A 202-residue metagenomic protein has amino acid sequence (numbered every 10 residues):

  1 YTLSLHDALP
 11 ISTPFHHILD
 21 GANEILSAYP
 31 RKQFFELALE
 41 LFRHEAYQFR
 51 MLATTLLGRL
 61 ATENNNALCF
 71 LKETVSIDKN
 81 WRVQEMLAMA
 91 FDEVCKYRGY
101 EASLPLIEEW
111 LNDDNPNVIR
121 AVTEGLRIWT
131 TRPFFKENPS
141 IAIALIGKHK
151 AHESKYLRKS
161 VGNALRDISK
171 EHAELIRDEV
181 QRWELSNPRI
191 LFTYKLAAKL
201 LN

Functional and structural regions predicted by a protein language model:
S4-N202: Alpha-helical scaffold domains
